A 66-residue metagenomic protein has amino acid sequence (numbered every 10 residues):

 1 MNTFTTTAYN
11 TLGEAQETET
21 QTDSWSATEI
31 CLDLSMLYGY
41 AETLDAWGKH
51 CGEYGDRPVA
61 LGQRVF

Functional and structural regions predicted by a protein language model:
M1-E14: Short aromatic-glycine-(Arg/Gly/Cys) micro-motifs in beta-strand/loop hairpins
A8, T20-T22, H50: Sensor of tandemly repeated, compositionally biased sequence architecture
L12, L34-S35: A generic structural signal for short, solvent-exposed coil/turn residues that cap or connect secondary-structure
G13-S26: A short, exposed loop/beta-hairpin motif centered on an aromatic-Gly-Thr core
D23-L32, G62-V65: Charged, amphipathic alpha-helical segments
S35-F66: Short, mixed-charge low-complexity intrinsically disordered segments
